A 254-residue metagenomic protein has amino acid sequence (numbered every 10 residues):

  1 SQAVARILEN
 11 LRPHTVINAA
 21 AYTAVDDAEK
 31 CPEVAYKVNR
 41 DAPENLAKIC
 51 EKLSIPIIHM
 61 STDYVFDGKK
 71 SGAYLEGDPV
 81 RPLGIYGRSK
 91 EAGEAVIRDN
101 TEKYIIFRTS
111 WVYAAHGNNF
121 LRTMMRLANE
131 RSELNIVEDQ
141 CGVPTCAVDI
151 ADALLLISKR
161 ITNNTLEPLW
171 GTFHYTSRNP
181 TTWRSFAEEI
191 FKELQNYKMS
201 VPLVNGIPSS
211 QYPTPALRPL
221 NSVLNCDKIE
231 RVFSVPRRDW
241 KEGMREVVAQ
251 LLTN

Functional and structural regions predicted by a protein language model:
S1-V38: NAD(P)H-binding glycine-rich loop region in Rossmannoid oxidoreductase-like domains and their noncatalytic homologs
V16-A20, I57-T62, D67, F107-T109: SDR active-site strand-loop-helix element
K30, K37, A42-N45, K52 (+2 more regions): Catalytic helix-loop patch of NAD(P)-dependent Rossmann-fold dehydrogenases
K30, V38, G84, G142-T145 (+3 more regions): Residue-level signal for the nucleotide or nucleotide-sugar donor/cofactor binding architecture
A95-L156: NAD(P)-dependent short-chain dehydrogenase/reductase
A153, R160-T214: Mid/C-terminal beta-alpha module of Rossmann-like enzyme folds, strongest in SDR-family dehydrogenases/epimerases
S210-V232, R237: A hydrophobic C-terminal alpha-helical subdomain
W240-N254: Amphipathic terminal alpha-helices
